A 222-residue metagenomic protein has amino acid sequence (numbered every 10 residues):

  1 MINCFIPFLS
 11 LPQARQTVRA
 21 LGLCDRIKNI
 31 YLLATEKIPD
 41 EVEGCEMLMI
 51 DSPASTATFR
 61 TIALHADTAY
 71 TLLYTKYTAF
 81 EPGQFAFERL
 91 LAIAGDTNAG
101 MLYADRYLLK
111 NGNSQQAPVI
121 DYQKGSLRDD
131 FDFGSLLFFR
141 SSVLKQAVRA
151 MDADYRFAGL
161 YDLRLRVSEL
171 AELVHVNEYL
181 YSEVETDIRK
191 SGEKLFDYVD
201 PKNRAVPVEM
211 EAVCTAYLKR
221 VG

Functional and structural regions predicted by a protein language model:
Q16-K28: Short, acidic, metal-binding catalytic loop of nucleotide-sugar glycosyltransferases
I50-A66: Glycine-rich, basic loop-to-helix element that forms the pyrophosphate-binding segment of sugar-nucleotide handling
D67-E81: Short beta-strand-to-loop acidic/aromatic patch adjacent to the donor-nucleotide binding site
A79, Q84-Q116: Conserved donor NDP-sugar-binding/catalytic core segment of glycosyltransferases
S114-L144: A recurrent flexible, glycine/aromatic-enriched loop bordering the glycosyltransferase active site that acts as
V143, D154-Y179, V184, C214: A short, conserved alpha-helix in the catalytic core of glycosyltransferases
N177-D200: Active-site donor/metal-binding and catalytic loop motifs of nucleotide-sugar-dependent glycosylation enzymes
F196-G222: C-terminal, non-catalytic tails of nucleotide-sugar-dependent glycosyltransferases
